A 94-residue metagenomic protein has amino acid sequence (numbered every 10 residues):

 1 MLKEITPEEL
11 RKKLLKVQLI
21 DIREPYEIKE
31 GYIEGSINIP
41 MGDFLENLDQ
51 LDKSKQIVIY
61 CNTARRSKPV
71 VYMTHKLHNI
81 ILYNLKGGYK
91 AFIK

Functional and structural regions predicted by a protein language model:
M1-E8, K12-Q18, E24-V58, N62-K94: Rhodanese-like catalytic fold shared by cysteine-dependent sulfurtransferases and DSP/PTP-type phosphatases
